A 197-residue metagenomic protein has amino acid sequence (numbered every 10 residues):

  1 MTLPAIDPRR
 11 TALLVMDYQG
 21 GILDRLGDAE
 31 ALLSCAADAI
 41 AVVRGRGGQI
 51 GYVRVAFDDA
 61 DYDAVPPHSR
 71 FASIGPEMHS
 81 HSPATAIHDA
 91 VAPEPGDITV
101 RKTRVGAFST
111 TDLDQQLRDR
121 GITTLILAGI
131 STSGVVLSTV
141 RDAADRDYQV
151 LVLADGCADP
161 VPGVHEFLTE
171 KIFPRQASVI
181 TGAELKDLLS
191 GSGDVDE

Functional and structural regions predicted by a protein language model:
M1-A12, D38-R46, F71-E197: Active-site-adjacent betaalpha module
A12-Y18: Acidic-leg catalytic submotif of subtilisin-like serine proteases
Y18, V55-F57, D155: Active-site loop/turn elements of alpha/beta-hydrolase fold enzymes, especially the short glycine-/histidine-rich
Q19-D24: Short acidic, Gly/Ser-rich segments with clustered Asp/Glu that frequently serve as metal-coordination loops in enzyme
L26-V43: …and closely analogous acidic/polar surface helices at protein-protein or active-site interfaces in A-domain-like
V43-Y62: Von Willebrand factor
D63-S69: Short, flexible, mixed-charge acidic loops at enzyme active sites
